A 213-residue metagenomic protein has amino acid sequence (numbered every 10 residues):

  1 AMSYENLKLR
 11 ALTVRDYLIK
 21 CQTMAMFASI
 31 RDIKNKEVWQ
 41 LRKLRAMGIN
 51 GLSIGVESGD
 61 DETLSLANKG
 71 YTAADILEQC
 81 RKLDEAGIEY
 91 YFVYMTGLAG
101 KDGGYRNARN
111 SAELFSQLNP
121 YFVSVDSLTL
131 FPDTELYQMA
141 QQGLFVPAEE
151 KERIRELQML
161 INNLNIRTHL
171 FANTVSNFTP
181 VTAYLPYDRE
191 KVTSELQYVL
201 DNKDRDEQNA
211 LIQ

Functional and structural regions predicted by a protein language model:
A1-Y4, Y17-N35, I49-I76, S124-D126 (+1 more regions): Core AdoMet radical
N6, K36, D75, N107 (+1 more regions): Soluble or luminal CAZymes and related metallo-dependent hydrolases
K8-R10, K69-D75, G104-A112: Charged helix-capping and loop-helix junction motifs
A11-L18, L41-G48, R81-E85: Acidic (Asp/Glu)-rich catalytic clusters
I19-M24, M47-N50, A86-Y90, N119-Y121 (+1 more regions): Short, well-ordered coil/turn segments that N-cap beta-strands
R31, G59-T63, L83-N107, D126-P132 (+1 more regions): Conserved strand-turn element in the central/C-terminal portion of the radical SAM core barrel that lines
K36-L41, A99-Q117: Catalytic cores of alpha/beta
E113-Q213: Auxiliary Fe-S-binding modules of radical SAM enzymes
